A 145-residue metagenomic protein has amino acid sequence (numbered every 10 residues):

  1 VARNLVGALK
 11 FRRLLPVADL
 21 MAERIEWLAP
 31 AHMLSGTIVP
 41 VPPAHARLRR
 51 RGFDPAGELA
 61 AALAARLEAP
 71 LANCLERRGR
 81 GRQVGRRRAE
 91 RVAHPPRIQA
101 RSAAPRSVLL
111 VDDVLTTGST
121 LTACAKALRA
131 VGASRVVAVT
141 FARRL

Functional and structural regions predicted by a protein language model:
V1-A62, V84: Extended interfacial segments that mediate partner engagement and assembly in macromolecular machines
E23, W27, A61, A65 (+3 more regions): Short, well-ordered alpha-helices that flank and scaffold nucleotide-derived cofactor binding pockets
T37, A72, L109, V136-V139: A structural signal for isolated positions on well-ordered beta-strands in alpha/beta enzyme cores
P40-P42, D112, T140-A142: Short beta-strand/turn micro-motifs composed of small residues that flank or help shape donor/cofactor-binding pockets
H45-G52, G57-V108, R144: Short, glycine/charge-rich flexible loops or terminal/linker lids adjacent to PRPP-binding catalytic cores
R101-T117, R135: Mobile, glycine- and charge-enriched loop segments and immediately flanking short secondary-structure elements within
T122-L145: PRPP-dependent phosphoribosyltransferase catalytic core
